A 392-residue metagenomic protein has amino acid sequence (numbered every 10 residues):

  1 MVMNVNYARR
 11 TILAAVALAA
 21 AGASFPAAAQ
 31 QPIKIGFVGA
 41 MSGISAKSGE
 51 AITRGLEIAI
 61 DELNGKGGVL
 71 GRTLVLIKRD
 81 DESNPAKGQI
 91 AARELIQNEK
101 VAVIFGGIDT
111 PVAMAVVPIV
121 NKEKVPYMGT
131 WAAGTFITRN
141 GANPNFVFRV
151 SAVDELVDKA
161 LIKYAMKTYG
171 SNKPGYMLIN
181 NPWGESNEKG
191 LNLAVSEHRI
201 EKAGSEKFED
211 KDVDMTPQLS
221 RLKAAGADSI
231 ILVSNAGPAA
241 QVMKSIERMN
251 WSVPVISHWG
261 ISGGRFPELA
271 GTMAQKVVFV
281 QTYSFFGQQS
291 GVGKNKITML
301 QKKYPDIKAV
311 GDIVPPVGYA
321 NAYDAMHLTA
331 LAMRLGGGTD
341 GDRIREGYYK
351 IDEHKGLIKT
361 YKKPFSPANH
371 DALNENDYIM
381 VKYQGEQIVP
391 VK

Functional and structural regions predicted by a protein language model:
V2-A17, A21, F25, A29-K392: Extracytosolic ligand-binding ectodomains
